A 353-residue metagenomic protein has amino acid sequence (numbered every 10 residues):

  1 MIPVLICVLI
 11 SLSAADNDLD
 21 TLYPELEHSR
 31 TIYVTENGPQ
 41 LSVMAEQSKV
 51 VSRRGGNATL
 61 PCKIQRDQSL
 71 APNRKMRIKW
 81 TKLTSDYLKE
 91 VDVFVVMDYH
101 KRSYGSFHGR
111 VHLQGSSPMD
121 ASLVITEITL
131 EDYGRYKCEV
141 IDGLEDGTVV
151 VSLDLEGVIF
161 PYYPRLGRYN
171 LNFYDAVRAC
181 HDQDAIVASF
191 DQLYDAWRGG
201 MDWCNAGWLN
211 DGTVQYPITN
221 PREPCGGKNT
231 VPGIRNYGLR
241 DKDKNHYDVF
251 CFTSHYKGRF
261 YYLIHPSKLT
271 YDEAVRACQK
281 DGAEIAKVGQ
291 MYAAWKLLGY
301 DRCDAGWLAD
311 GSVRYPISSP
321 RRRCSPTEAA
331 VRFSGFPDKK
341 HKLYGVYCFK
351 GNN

Functional and structural regions predicted by a protein language model:
I2, I6-V43, I159-F160: N-terminal signal peptide
E27-R30, Q68-M76, E139-G157, F252: Extracellular/luminal immunoglobulin-like beta-sandwich modules
A58, E131-E139, Y247-D248, Y344: Conserved Ig-like domain signature around the intradomain disulfide
C62, W80, Y136-C138, C180 (+3 more regions): Core motif of extracellular immunoglobulin-like domains
Q68-H108, D191-Q192, G289: N-terminal V-set
H108-V151: Ligand-binding face of N-terminal immunoglobulin V-set domains in extracellular IgSF glycoproteins
G109, E156-Y174, C204-G207, R222-L269 (+3 more regions): Extracellular disulfide-stabilized recognition modules
F173-G200, Y262-P266, Y271-R302: Conserved hydrophobic ligand-interaction patch in extracellular adhesion modules
